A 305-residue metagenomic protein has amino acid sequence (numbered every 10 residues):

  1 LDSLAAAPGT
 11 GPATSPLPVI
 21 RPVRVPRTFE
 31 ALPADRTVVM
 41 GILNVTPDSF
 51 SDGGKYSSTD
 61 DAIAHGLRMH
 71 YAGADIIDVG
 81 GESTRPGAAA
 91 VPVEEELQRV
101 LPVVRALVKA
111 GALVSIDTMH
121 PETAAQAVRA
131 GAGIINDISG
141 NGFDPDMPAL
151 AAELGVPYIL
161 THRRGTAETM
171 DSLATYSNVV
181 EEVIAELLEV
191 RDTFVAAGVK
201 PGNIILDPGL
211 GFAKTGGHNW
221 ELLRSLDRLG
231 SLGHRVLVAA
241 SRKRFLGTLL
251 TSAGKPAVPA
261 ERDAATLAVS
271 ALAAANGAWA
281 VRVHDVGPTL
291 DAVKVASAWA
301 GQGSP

Functional and structural regions predicted by a protein language model:
L1-V38, L67: SAM-dependent methyltransferases
S3-L4, P18-P22, A34, S51-H65 (+6 more regions): Active-site-adjacent loop and "lid" segments of alpha/beta metabolic enzymes
P47: Catalytic-pocket segment enriched in acidic/His residues
A64-G80, N276: Catalytic domains of carbohydrate-active enzymes, especially glycoside hydrolases
K200-N203: Short acidic capping loops at alpha-helix termini that bridge into adjacent secondary structure
L210: Active-site metal-binding loops of divalent metal-dependent hydrolases
